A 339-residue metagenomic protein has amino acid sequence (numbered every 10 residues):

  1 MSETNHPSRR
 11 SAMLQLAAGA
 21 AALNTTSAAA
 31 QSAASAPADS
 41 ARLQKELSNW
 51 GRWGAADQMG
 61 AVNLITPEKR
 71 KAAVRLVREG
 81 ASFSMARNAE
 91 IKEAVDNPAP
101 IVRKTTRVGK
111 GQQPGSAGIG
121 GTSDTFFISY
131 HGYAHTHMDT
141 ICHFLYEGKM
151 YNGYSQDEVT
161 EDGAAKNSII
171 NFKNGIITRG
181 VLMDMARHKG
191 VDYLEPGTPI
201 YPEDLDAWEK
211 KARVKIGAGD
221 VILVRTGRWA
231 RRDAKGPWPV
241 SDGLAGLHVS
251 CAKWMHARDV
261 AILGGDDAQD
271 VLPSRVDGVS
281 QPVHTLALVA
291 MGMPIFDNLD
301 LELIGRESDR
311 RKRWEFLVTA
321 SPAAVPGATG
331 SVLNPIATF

Functional and structural regions predicted by a protein language model:
S2-A20: N-terminal secretory signal peptides and thylakoid transit peptides that target proteins across membranes
H6, Q31-F339: Active-/binding-site microenvironments in catalytic and ligand-binding cores
A21-A22, A56: A generic secondary-structure boundary signal that marks alpha-helix termini
